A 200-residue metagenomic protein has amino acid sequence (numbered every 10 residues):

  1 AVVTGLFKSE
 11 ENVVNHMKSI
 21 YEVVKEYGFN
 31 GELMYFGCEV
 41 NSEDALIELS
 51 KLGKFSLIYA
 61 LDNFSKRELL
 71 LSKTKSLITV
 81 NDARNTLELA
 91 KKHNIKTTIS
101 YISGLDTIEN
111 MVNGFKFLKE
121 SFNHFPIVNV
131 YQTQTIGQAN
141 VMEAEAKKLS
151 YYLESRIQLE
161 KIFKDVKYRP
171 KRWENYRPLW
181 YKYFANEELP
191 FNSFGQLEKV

Functional and structural regions predicted by a protein language model:
A1-H16, Y27-A45, K54-A83, T98 (+1 more regions): Core AdoMet radical
M17-E22: N-terminal active-site wall of soluble small-molecule enzyme domains
V24, E48-S50, A90, L118: Generic structural signal for hydrophobic
N41-E48, N110-F115: Short, acidic/polar
F55-N63, V80-A139, S155-K171: Conserved C-terminal portion of the radical SAM core fold that forms the substrate/S-adenosylmethionine-binding
E68-K73, G137-E143: Short acidic, glycine/proline-rich loop/turn micro-motifs
A144-I157: Acidic, Ser/Thr-rich peripheral helices and adjacent loops at domain boundaries
E174-V200: Radical SAM enzyme core and accessory elements
